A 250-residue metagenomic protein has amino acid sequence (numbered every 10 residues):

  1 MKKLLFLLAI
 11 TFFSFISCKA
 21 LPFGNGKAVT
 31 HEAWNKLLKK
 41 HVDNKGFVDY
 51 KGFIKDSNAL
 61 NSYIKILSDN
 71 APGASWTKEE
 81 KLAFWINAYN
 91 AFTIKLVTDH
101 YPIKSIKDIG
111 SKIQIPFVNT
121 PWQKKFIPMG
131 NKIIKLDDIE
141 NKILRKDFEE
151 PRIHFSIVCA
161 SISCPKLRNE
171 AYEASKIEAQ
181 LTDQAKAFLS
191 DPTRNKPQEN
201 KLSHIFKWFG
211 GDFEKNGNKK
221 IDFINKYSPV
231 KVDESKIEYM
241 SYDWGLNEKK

Functional and structural regions predicted by a protein language model:
L4-F13: Sec-dependent N-terminal signal peptides
S14-F15, P102: Hydrophobic alpha-helical membrane context
L21-S75, E79-K250: Interaction/scaffold regions that mediate signaling and macromolecular assembly across diverse proteins
